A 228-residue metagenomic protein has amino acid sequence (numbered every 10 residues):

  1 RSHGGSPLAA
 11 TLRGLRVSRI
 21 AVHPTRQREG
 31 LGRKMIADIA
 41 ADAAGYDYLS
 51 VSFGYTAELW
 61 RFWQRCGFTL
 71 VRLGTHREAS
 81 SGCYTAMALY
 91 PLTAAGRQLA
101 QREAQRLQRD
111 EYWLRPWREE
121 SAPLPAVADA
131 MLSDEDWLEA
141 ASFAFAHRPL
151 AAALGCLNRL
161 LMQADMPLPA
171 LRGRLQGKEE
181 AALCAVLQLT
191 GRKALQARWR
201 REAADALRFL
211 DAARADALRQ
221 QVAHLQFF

Functional and structural regions predicted by a protein language model:
R1-I20, A41-F228: Terminal substrate-recognition subdomain of acyl/acetyltransferases
R19-D42: Conserved acetyl-CoA-binding loop-helix of GNAT-fold acetyltransferases
